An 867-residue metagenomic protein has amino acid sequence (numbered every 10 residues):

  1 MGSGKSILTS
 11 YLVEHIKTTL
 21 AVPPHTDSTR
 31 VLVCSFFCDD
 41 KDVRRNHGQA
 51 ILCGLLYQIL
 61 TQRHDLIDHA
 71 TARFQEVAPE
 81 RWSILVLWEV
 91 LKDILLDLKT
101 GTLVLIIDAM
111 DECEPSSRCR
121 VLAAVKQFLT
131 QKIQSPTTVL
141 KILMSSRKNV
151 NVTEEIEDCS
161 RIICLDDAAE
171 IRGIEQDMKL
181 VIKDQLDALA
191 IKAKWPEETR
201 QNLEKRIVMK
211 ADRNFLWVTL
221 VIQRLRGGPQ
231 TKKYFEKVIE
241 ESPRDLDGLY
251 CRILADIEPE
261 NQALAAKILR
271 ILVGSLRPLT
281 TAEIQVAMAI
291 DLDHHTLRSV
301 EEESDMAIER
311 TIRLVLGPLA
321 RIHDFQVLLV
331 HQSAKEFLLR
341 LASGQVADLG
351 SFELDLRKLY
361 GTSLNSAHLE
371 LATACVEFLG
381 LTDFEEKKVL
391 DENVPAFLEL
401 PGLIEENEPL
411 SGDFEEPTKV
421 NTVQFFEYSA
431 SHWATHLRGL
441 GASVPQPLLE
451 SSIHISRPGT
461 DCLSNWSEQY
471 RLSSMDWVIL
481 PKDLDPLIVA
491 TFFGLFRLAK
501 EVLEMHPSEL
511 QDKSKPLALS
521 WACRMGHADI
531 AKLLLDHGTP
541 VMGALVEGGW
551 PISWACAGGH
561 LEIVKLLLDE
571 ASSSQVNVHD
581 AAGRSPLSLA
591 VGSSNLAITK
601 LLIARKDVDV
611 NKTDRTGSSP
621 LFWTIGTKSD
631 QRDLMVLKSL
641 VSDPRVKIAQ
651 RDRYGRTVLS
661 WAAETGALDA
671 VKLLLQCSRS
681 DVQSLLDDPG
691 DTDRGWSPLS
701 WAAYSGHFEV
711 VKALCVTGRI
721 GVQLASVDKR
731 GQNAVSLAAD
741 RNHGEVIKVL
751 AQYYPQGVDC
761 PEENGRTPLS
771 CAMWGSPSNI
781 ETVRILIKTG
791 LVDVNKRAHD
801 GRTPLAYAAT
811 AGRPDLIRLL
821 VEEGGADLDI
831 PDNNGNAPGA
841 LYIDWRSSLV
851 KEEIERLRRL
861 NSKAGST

Functional and structural regions predicted by a protein language model:
M1-V31, V43, E112, S116-S117 (+10 more regions): Leucine/isoleucine-rich amphipathic helices and adjacent mixed helix/strand linkers that form non-membrane
S10-T100, D158: Post-nucleotide-binding-loop coupling segment downstream of the phosphate-binding loop, primarily in RecA-like P-loop
Q62-I107, C113-K141, I174, W195-R213 (+4 more regions): Mid-core helix/loop region of P-loop NTP-binding domains shared across ATPases and GTPases
L480, D512, L545-V546, D580 (+7 more regions): Ankyrin repeat boundary/linker residues
G494, G526, G559, S594 (+8 more regions): Ankyrin-repeat intra-repeat helix-capping/turn positions
E501-E509, K532-P540, K565-S574, K600-V608 (+7 more regions): Ankyrin repeat domain, specifically the short helix-to-loop turn at the C-terminus of the second helix of each repeat
